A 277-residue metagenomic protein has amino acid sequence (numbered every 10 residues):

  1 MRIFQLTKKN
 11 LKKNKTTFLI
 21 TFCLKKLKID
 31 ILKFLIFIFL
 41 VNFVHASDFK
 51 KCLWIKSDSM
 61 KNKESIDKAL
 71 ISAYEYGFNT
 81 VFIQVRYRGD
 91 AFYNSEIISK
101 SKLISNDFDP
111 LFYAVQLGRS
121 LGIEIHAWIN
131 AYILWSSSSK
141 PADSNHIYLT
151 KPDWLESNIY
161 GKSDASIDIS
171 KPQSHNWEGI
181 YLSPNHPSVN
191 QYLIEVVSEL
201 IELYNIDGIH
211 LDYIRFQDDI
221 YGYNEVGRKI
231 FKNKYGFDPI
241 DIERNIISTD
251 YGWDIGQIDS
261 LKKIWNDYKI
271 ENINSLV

Functional and structural regions predicted by a protein language model:
V44-A46: Boundary at the C-terminal end of the N-terminal hydrophobic targeting segment
K50, M60, Y132-L203: Active-site-adjacent "subsite" loops/lids of carbohydrate-active enzymes
K51-I55, V81-I83, I125-A127, I209-L211: Hydrophobic faces of well-ordered beta-strands that scaffold small-molecule active sites in alpha/beta enzyme cores
C52-M60, S95-D107, N176-Q191, D267-L276: The substrate-binding groove and active-site-proximal loops of carbohydrate-active enzymes, especially glycoside
S65-D90: Catalytic domains of carbohydrate-active enzymes, especially glycoside hydrolases
G89-N130, S275-V277: Aromatic-lined substrate-binding rim segments of carbohydrate-active enzymes
L203, K234-V277: Active-site neighborhood of glycoside hydrolase catalytic domains
